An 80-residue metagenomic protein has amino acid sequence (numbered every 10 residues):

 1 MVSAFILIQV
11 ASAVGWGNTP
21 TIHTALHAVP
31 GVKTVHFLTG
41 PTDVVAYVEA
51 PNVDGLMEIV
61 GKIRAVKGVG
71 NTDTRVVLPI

Functional and structural regions predicted by a protein language model:
M1-I80: A compositional/biophysical signature of low hydrophobicity enriched in polar/charged and small residues
